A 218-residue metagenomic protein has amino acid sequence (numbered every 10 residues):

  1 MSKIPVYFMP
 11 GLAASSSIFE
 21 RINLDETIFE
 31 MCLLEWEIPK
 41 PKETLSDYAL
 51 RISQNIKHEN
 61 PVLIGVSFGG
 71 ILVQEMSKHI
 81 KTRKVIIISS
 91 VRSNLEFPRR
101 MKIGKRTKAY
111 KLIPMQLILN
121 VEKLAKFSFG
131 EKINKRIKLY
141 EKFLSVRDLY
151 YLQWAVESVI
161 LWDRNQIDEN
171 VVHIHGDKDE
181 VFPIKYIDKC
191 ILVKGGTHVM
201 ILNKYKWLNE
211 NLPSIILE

Functional and structural regions predicted by a protein language model:
S2-E59, K105-M115: Active-site catalytic motif of lipid deacylating hydrolases and related acyltransferases
R21, E75-M76: Active-site signature of alpha/beta-hydrolase-fold catalytic machinery across serine- and Asp/Cys-nucleophile hydrolases
K42-E43, G196-N211: Catalytic histidine-centered segment of alpha/beta-hydrolase-like enzymes
I64-V73: Gly/Ala-rich beta-loop-alpha elbow adjacent to hydrolase catalytic centers
K81-P114: Flexible "cap/lid" loop of the alpha/beta hydrolase fold
L117-D163: Conserved alpha/beta-hydrolase catalytic His-Asp/Glu region
H173-H175, D179: Short beta-strand/loop motif that positions the catalytic acidic residue of the alpha/beta-hydrolase fold
